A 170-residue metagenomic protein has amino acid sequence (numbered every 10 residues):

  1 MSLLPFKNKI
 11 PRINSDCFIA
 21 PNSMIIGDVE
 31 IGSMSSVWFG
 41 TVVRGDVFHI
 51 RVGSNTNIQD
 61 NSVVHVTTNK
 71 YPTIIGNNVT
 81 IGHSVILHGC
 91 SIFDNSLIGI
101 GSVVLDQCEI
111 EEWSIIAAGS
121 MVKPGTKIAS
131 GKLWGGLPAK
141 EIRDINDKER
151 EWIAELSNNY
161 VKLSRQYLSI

Functional and structural regions predicted by a protein language model:
M1-R12, D46, V52-V63, T67 (+3 more regions): Glycine-rich hexapeptide-repeat left-handed beta-helix
M1-V37: N-terminal segments that cap or nucleate solenoid repeat domains
T80: Short proline/glycine- and basic residue-enriched helix-capping loop/turn segments at helix->loop/beta transitions
